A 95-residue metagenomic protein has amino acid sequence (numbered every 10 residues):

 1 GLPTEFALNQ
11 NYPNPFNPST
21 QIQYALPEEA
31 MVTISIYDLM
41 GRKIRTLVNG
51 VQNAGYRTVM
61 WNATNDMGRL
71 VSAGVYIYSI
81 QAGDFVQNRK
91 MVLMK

Functional and structural regions predicted by a protein language model:
G1-Y37, T46-G50, T58-W61, A82: Glycine-centered coil/turn sites that cap beta-strands in beta-rich domains
D38-L39, N65: Short, acidic, Ser/Thr-enriched surface-loop or helix-capping motifs
T46, V51, R69-K95: C-terminal tail/sorting-segment detector
T58-S72: Signal that preferentially marks extracellular ectodomain short beta-strand elements of beta-sandwich modules
